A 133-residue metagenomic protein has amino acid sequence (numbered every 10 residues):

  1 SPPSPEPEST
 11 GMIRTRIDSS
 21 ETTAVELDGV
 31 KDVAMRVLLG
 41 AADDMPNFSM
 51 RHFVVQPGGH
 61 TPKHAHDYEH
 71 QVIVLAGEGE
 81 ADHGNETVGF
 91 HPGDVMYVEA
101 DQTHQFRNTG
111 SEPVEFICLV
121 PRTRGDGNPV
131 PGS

Functional and structural regions predicted by a protein language model:
P2-N47, G127-S133: A short, N-terminal "cap"/entry segment at the start of jelly-roll beta-barrel domains of the cupin/DSBH fold
R51, L75-A76, H91: A cytosolic small-molecule/anion-sensing beta-strand core signal
R51-H66: Conserved short histidine dyad/triad with adjacent acidic residue
G59, D67-Y68, E86, Q102-T103 (+1 more regions): A generic "binding-loop/recognition-motif" signal
T61-K63, A81-D82, V98, H104-G110: Short beta-strand His + acidic residue motifs that chelate non-heme Fe in jelly-roll/DSBH and cupin folds
Y68-G79: Glycine- and acidic-residue-biased ligand/ion/polar-headgroup-sensing regions
E86-A100: Short acidic-glycine-tyrosine-enriched beta hairpin
A100-G125: Ligand-binding loop in jelly-roll beta-barrel domains
